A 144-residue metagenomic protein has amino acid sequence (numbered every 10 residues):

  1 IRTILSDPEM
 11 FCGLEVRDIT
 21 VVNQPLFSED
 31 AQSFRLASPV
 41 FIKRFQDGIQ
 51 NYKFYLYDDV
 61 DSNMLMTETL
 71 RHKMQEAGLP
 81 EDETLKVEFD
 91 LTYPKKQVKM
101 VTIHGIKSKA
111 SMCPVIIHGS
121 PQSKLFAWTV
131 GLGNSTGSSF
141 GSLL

Functional and structural regions predicted by a protein language model:
I1-L144: RNA-interacting cores
